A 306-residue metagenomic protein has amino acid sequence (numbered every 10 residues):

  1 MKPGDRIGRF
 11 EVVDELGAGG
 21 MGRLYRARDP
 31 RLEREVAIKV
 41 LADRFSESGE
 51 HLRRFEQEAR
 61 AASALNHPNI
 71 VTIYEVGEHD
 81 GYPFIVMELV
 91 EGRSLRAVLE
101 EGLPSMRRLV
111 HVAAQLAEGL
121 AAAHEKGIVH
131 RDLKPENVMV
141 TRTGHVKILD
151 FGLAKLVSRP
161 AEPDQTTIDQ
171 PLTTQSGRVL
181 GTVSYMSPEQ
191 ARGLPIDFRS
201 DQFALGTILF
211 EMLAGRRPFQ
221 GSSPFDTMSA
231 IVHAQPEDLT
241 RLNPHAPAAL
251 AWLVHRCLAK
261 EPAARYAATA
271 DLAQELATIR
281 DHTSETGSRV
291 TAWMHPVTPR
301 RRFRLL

Functional and structural regions predicted by a protein language model:
G17, Q57, N66-N69, V179 (+1 more regions): Flexible N-lobe loop architecture of eukaryotic-like protein kinase catalytic domains
R23: Conserved N-lobe ATP-binding subsite of Hanks-type protein kinase domains, especially the beta3 VAIK lysine
R28, R60-S63, E88-E91, H111-A114 (+5 more regions): C-terminal lobe helix-coil module of Hanks-type protein kinase domains
R28-E35: Conserved N-lobe loop of protein kinases adjacent to the ATP-binding glycine-rich P-loop
A42-A64: AlphaC helix of the eukaryotic protein kinase fold
S46-E50, T143-L149, A154-P188, R192 (+1 more regions): Activation segment of protein kinases
V76: Activation-segment/catalytic-loop signature of the eukaryotic protein kinase fold
D80-S94, V98: Conserved short submotifs of the Hanks-type protein kinase catalytic core that shape the nucleotide-binding pocket
